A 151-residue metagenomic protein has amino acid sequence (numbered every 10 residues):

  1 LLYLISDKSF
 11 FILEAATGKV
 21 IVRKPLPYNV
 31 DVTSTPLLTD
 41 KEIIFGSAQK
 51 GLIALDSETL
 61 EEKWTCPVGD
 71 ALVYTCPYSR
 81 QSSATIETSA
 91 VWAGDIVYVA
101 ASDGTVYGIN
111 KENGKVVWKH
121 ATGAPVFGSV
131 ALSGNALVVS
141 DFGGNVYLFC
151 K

Functional and structural regions predicted by a protein language model:
L1-F11, K24-I53, P77-V106, H120-Y147: Repeat-blade elements of multi-bladed beta-propeller folds
E14-G18, D56-L60, N110-G114, K151: Short loop/turn segments that connect beta-strands within beta-propeller blades
K19-P25, E61-C66, L72-S79, K115-H120: A short beta-strand motif characteristic of beta-propeller blades
V20, L38, G51, S57 (+1 more regions): Non-catalytic alpha-helical scaffold/packing segments enriched in small hydrophobic residues
